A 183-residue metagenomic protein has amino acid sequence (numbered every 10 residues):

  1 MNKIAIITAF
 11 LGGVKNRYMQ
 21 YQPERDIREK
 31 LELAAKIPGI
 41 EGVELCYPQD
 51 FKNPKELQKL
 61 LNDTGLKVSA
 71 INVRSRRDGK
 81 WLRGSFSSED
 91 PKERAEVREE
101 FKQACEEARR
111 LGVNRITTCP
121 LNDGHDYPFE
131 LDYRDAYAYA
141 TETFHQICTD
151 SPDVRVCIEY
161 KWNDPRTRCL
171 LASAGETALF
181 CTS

Functional and structural regions predicted by a protein language model:
M1-Q103, R109: N-terminal pre-domain/capping segments
F86-S183: Active-site acidic/histidine proton-transfer and metal-coordination neighborhood in alpha/beta enzyme cores
